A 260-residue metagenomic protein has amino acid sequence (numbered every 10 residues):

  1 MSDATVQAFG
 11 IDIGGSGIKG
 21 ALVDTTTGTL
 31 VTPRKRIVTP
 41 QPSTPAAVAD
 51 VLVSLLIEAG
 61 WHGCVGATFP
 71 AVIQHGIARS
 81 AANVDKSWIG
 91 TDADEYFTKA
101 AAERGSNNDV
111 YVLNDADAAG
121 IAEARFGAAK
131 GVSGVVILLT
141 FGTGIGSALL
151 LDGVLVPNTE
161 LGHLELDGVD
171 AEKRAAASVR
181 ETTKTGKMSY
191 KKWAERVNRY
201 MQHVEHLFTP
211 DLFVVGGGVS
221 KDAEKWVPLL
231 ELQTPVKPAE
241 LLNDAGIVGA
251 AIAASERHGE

Functional and structural regions predicted by a protein language model:
M1-C64, I73-I77, F97-N108, A122-L138 (+1 more regions): ATP-binding/phosphotransfer module of carbohydrate and carboxylate kinases, centering on a glycine-rich
P42, N83, D115-D117, L241: Residues that form or immediately flank small-molecule/cofactor binding pockets and catalytic motifs
F69: Glycine-rich nucleotide/cofactor/substrate-binding loop typically near the N-terminus or early in the first domain
A78-T91: A charged helix-plus-loop insertion that forms the helical arch/lid used to bind and gate nucleic-acid substrates
A93-E95: Internal amphipathic helical hairpin motif
D109-D115, G120: General beta-strand structural signal in soluble alpha/beta enzymes
D115, G142, A250: Active-site glycine-centered loops adjacent to acidic/histidine catalytic or metal-binding residues that shape
D117, G144, V219-S220: Catalytic metal-binding/acid-base residues of hydrolase active sites
